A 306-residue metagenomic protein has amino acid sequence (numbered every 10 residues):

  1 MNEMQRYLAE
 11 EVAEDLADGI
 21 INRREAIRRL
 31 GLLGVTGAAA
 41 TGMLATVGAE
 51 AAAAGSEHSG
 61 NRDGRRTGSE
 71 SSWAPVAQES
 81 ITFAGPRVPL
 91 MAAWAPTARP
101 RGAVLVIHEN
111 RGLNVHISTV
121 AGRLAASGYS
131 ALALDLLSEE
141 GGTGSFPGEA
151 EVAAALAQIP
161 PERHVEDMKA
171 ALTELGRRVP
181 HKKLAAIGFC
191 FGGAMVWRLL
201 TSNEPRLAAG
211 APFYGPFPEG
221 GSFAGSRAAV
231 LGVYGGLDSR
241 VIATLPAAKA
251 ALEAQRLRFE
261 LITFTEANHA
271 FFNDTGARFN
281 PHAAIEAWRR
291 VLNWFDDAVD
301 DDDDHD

Functional and structural regions predicted by a protein language model:
M1-E25: N-terminal secretory signal peptides
I20-R28, G37-S59: N-terminal twin-arginine translocation
H58-P96: N-terminal cap/lid segment of alpha/beta-hydrolase-fold proteins
R101-E109: Short beta-strand element of the alpha/beta-hydrolase
L137-E162, A270-T275: Cap/lid segment of the alpha/beta-hydrolase catalytic domain
A153-R177: Alpha/beta-hydrolase active-site loop
A170-S226: Primarily recognizes the serine-hydrolase "nucleophile elbow" in alpha/beta-hydrolase and SGNH/GDSL folds
G232-Y234: Short beta-strand/loop motif that positions the catalytic acidic residue of the alpha/beta-hydrolase fold
